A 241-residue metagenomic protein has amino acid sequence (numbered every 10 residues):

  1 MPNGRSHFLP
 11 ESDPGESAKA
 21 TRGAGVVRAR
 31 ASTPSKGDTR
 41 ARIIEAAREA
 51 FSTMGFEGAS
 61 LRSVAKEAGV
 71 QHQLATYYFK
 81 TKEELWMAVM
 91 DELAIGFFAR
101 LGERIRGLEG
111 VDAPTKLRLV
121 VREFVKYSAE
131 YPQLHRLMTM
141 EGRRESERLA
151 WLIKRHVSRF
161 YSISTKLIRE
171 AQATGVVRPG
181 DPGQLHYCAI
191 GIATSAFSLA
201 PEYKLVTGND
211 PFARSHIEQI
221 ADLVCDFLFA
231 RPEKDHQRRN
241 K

Functional and structural regions predicted by a protein language model:
M1-V27, L119-K126, E130, S158-T174 (+2 more regions): C-terminal peripheral helix-coil segments that are non-catalytic and often amphipathic
T39-R48, V64, V89-F97, L101 (+1 more regions): Generic hydrophobic, amphipathic alpha-helix propensity
R42, A50-E84, A88: Helix-turn-helix
I44, M90, A94, L117 (+3 more regions): Amphipathic, non-transmembrane alpha-helical scaffold segments
T53-E57, Y131, T174: Short coil/turn segments at alpha/beta junctions that flank glycine-rich nucleotide-binding fingerprints
E103-L134, P182-A189, E233-K234: Hydrophobic alpha-helical connector segments
A129-A150, A200-T207: Amphipathic alpha-helical segments used for helix-helix packing
L137-E141, R155, C188, I192: Short acidic/histidine-centered micro-motifs embedded in hydrophobic/aromatic stretches that mark compact functional
